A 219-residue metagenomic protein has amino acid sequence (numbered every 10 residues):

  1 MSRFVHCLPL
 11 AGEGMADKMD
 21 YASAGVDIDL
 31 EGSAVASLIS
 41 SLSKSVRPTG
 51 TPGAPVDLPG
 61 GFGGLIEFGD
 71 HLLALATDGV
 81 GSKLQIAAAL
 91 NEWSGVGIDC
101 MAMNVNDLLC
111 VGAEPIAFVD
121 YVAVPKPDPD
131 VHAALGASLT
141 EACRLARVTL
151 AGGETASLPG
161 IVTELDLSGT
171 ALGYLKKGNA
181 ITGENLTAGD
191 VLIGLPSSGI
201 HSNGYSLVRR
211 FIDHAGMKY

Functional and structural regions predicted by a protein language model:
L10, M15-Y219: Helix-biased detector of long, well-ordered alpha-helical tracts
